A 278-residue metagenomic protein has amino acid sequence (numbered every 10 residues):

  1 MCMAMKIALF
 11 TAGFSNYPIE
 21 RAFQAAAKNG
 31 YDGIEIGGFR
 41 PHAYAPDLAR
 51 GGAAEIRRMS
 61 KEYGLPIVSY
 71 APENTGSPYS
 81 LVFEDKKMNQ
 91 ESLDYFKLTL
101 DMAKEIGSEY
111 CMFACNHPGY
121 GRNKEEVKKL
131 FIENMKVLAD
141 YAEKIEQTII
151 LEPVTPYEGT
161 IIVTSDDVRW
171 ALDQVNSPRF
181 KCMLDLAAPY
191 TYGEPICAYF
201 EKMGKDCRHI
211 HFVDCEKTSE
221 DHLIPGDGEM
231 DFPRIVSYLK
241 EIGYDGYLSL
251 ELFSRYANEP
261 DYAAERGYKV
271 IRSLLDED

Functional and structural regions predicted by a protein language model:
C2-A8, S69-V82, M112-G119: N-terminal small/glycine-rich loop or linker at the start of catalytic domains across soluble metabolic enzymes
C2-G30, R57, K61, Q90 (+3 more regions): Histidine-acidic metal/acid-base catalytic patches
G13-S15, G38-R40, E73-G76, N116-G119 (+4 more regions): Active-site-proximal loop/turn and secondary-structure-junction residues that shape catalytic pockets, frequently
E20-R21, K61-Y63, Y79-K181: Active-site acidic/histidine proton-transfer and metal-coordination neighborhood in alpha/beta enzyme cores
E35, S69, M112, I150 (+2 more regions): Conserved beta-strand positions in the central sheet of alpha/beta enzyme cores
G37-R57, C115-R122: Glycine-rich, proline-tolerant flexible connector loops at the mouths of alpha/beta enzymes
R40-Y44, G76-V82, G119-K124, Y157-E158 (+3 more regions): A short acidic, helix-capping loop that chelates divalent metal ions and anchors anionic groups
P46-A53, D85-N89, L93, G121-K128 (+3 more regions): Flexible, glycine- and charge-enriched loops at secondary-structure boundaries
